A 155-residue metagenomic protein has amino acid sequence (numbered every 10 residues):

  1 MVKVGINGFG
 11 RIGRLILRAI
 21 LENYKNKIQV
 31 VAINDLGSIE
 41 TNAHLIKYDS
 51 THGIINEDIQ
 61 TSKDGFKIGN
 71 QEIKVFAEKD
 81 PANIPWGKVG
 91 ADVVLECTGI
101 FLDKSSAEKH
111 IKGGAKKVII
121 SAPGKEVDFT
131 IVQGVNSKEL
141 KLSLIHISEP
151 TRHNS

Functional and structural regions predicted by a protein language model:
M1-S148: N-terminal Rossmann-like NAD(P) cofactor-binding subdomain of oxidoreductases, focused on the glycine-rich
I147-S155: A short, hydrophobic C-terminal helix/tail in secreted or cell-surface proteins
